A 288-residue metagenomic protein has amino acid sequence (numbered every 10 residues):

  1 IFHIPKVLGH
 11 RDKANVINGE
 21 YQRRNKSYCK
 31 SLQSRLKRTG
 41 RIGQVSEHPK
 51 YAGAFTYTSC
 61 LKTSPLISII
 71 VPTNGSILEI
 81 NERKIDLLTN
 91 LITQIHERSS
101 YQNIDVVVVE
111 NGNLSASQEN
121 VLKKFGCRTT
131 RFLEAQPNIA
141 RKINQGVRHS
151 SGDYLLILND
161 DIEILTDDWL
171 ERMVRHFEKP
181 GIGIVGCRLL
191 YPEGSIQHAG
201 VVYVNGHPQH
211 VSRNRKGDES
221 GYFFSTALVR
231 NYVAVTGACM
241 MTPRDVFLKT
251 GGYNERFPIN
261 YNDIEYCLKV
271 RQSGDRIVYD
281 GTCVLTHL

Functional and structural regions predicted by a protein language model:
I1-K6, L32, W169-M173, S225-G251 (+1 more regions): A short, conserved alpha-helix in the catalytic core of glycosyltransferases
R11, I162-H207: Conserved donor NDP-sugar-binding/catalytic core segment of glycosyltransferases
A14-L91, L114-K123: Non-catalytic membrane-proximal stalk/linker segments that position and tether the catalytic domains
L66-I70, D105, E265: Cell-envelope/extracellular polymer assembly enzymes that use nucleotide-activated donors
L87-N103: Short, acidic, metal-binding catalytic loop of nucleotide-sugar glycosyltransferases
E134-S150: Glycine-rich, basic loop-to-helix element that forms the pyrophosphate-binding segment of sugar-nucleotide handling
R141, R148, V204-D245: A recurrent flexible, glycine/aromatic-enriched loop bordering the glycosyltransferase active site that acts as
L155: Short aromatic/hydrophobic "clamp" motif used to bind/position activated sugar donors
